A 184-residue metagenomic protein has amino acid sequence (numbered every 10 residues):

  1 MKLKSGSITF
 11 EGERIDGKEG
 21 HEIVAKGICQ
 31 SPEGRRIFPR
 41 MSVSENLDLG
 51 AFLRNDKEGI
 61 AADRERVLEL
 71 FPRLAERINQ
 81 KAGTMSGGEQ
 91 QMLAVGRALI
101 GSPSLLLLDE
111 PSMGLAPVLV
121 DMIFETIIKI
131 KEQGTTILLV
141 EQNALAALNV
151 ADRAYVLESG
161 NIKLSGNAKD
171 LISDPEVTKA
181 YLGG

Functional and structural regions predicted by a protein language model:
M1-G184: Glycine-rich phosphate-binding loops of nucleotide-dependent enzymes
